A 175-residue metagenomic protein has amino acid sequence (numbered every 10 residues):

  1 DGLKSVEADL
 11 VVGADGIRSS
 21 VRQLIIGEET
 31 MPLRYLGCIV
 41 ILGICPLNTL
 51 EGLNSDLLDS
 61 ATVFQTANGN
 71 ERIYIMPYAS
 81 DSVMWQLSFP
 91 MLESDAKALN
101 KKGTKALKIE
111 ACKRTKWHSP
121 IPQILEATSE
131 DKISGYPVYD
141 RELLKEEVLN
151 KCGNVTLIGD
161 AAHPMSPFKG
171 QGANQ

Functional and structural regions predicted by a protein language model:
D1-L125, S129-E130: Conserved FAD-binding catalytic core of PHBH/FMO-like flavoproteins
V12-G13, I41, R114, K132-Q175: Conserved mid-domain beta->alpha element of the FAD-binding
